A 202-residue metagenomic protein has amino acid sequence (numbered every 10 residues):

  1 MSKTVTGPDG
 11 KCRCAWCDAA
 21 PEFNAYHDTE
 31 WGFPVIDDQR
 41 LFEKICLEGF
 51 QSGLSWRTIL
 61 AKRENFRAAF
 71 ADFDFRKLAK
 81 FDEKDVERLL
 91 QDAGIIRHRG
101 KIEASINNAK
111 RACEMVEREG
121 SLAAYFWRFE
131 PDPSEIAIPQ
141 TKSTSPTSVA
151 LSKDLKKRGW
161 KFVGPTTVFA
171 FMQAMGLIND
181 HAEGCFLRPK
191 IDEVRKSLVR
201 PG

Functional and structural regions predicted by a protein language model:
M1-G202: HhH-family (HhH-GPD) DNA N-glycosylase catalytic core used in base-excision repair
